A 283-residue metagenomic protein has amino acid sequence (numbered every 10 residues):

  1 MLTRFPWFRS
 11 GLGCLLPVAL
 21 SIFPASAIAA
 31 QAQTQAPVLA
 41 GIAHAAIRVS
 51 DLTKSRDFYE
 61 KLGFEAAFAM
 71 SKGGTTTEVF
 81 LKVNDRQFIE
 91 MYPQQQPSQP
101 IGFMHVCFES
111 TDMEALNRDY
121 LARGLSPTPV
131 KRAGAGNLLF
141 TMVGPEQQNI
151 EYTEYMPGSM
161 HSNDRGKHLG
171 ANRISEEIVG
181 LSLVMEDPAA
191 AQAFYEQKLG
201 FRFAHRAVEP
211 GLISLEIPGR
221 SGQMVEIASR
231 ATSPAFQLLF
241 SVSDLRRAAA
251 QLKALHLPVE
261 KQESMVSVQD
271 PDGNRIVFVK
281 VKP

Functional and structural regions predicted by a protein language model:
M1-R9: N-terminal secretory signal peptides that target proteins for export/translocation
L2, S26-Q33: Short, intrinsically disordered or compositionally biased N-terminal tails of bacterial proteins
S10-S26: Bacterial N-terminal signal peptides
A30-A36, L121-E177, L183, H205-V208 (+2 more regions): Vicinal oxygen chelate
P37-A40, A46-Q87, A122, V130 (+3 more regions): Core segments of cupin and vicinal oxygen chelate
A40-D51, V79-K82, Q96-D119, L138-V143 (+5 more regions): Vicinal oxygen chelate
D57, M91, L116-R118, E151-Y152 (+4 more regions): Short acidic, gly/pro-rich beta-turn/loop elements at beta-sheet edges and active-site/ligand-binding grooves
E65-Q99, M142, N149-P157, R202-F236 (+2 more regions): Conserved short beta-strand elements that form part of the metal-binding/catalytic scaffold of enzyme active sites
